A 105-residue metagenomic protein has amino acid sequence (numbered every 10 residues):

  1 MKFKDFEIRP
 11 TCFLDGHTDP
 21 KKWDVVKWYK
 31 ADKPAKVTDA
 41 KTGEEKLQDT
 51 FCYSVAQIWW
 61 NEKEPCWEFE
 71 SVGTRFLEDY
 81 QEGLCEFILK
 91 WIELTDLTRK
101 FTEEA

Functional and structural regions predicted by a protein language model:
M1-K2, R99-A105: Short intrinsically disordered terminal tails
M1-P20: Negatively charged, low-complexity tracts enriched in Asp/Glu with abundant Ser/Thr
T18-W23, W28-I92: Acidic, low-complexity, intrinsically disordered interaction modules
